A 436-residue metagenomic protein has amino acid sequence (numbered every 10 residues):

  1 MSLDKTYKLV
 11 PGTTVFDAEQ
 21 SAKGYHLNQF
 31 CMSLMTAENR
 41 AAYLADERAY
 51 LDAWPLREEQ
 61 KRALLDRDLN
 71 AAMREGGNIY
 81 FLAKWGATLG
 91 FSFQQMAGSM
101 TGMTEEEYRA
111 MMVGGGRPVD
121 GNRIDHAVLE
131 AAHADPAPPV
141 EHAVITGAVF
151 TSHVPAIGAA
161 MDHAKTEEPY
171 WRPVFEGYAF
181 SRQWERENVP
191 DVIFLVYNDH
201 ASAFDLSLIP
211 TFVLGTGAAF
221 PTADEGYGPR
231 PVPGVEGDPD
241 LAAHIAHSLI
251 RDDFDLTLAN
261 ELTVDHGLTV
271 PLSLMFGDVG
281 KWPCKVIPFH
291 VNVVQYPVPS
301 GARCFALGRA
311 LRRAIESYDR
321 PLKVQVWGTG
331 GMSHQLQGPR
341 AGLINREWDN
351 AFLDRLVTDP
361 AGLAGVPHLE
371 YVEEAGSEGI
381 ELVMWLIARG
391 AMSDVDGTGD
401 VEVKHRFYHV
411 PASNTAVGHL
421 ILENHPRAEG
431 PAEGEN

Functional and structural regions predicted by a protein language model:
M1-P138: Charged, low-complexity intrinsically disordered segments
Q20-L27, T36, D238, S300 (+5 more regions): Hydrophobic alpha-helical segments and helix-packing faces
R48, S152-V154, L195-D199, D205-L206: Acidic/polar N-terminal loop/beta-strand segments that form early-domain functional surfaces
A137-D191, L206-A306, S317, P339-N436: Flexible, D/E/H-enriched segments
D191-Y197, F289, L322-G330: Beta-strand elements within well-structured catalytic alpha/beta cores of enzymes that handle phosphate/sulfate esters
D199-A201, M332-S333: Catalytic metal-binding/acid-base residues of hydrolase active sites
R309-V324: Non-transmembrane, aqueous-exposed alpha-helical and coiled segments at domain scale
G330, L336-R340: Divalent-metal (often Zn2+) His-rich catalytic cores of metallo-beta-lactamase-fold enzymes
